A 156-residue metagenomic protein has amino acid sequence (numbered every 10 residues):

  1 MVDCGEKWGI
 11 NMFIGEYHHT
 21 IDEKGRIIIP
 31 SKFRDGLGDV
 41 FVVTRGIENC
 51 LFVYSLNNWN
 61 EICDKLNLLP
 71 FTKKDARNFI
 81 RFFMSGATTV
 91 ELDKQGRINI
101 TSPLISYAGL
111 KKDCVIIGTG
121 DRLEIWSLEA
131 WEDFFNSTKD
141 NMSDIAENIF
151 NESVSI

Functional and structural regions predicted by a protein language model:
M1-H19, E23, F33-V90, K94-Q95 (+1 more regions): Flexible "stalk/tail and boundary" regions
